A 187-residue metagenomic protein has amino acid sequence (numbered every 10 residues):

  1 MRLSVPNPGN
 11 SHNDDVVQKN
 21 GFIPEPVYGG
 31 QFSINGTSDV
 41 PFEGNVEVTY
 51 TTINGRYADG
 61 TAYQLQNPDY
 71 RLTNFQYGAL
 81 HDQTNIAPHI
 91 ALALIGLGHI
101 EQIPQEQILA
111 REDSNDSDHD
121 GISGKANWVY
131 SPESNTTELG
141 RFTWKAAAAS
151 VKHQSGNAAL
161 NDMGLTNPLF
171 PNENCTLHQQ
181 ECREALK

Functional and structural regions predicted by a protein language model:
M1-K187: Periplasmic c-type cytochrome electron-transfer domains
